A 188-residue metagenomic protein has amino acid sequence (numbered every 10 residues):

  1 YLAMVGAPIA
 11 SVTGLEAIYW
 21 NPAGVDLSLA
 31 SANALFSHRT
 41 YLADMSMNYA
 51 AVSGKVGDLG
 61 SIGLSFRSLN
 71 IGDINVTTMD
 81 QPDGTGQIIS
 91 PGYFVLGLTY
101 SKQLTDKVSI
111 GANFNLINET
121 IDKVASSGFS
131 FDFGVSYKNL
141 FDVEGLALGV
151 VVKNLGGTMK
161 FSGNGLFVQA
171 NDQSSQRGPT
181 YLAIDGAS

Functional and structural regions predicted by a protein language model:
Y1-V12, A32, R39, M47 (+1 more regions): Outer-membrane beta-barrel porins/channels
E16-L27: N-terminal periplasmic accessory domains that precede and gate Gram-negative outer-membrane beta-barrel machines
